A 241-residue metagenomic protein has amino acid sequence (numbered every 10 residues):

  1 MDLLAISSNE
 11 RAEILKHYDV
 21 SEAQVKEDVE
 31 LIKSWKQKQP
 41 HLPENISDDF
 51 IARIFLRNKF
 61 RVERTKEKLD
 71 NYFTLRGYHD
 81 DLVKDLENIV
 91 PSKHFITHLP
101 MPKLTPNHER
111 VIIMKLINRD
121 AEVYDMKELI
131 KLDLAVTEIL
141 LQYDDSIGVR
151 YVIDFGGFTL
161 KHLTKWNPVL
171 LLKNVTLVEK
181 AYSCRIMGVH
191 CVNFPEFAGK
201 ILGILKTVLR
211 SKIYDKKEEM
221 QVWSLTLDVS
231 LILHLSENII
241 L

Functional and structural regions predicted by a protein language model:
M1-L241: Basic, amphipathic alpha-helical/coil surface patches used to engage anionic, phosphate-bearing ligands and membranes
